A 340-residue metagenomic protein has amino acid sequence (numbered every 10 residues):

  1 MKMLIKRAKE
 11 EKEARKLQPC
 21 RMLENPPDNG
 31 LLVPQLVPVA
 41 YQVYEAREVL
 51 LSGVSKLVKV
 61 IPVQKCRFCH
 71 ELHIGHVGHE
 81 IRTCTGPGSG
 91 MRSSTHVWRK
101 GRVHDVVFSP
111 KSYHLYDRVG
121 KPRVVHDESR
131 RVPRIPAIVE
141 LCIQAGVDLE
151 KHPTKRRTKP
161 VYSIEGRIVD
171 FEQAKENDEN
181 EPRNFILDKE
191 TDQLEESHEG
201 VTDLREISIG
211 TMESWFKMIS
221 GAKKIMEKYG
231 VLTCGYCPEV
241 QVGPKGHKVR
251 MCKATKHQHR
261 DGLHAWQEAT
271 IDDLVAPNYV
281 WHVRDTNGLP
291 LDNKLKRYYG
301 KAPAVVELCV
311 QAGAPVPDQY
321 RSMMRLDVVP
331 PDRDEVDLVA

Functional and structural regions predicted by a protein language model:
M1-K56, R92-E239, K245-A340: Cys/His-rich zinc-coordinating modules
V39-Q42, V54-F68, C84: Core mature regions of organelle-targeted
V60, H70-G75, I81, T95: N-terminal helical oligomerization/adaptor modules that nucleate signalosome assembly
Q64-V77, V231-K245: Short Cys/His-rich zinc-binding micro-motifs
G78, G88-G90: Short Cys/His-based metal-binding microdomains
